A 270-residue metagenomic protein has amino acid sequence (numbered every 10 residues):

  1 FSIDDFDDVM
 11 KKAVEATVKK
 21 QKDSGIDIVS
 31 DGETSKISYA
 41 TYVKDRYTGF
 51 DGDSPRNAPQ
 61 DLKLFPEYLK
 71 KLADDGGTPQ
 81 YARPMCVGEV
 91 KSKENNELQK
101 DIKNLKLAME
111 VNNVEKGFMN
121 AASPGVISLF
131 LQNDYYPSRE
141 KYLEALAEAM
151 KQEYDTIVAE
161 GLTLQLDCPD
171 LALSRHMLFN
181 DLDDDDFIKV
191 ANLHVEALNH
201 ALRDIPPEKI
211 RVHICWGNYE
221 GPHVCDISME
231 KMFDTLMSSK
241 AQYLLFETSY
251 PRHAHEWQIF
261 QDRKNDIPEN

Functional and structural regions predicted by a protein language model:
F1-N270: Domain-level signal for soluble alpha/beta catalytic cores
